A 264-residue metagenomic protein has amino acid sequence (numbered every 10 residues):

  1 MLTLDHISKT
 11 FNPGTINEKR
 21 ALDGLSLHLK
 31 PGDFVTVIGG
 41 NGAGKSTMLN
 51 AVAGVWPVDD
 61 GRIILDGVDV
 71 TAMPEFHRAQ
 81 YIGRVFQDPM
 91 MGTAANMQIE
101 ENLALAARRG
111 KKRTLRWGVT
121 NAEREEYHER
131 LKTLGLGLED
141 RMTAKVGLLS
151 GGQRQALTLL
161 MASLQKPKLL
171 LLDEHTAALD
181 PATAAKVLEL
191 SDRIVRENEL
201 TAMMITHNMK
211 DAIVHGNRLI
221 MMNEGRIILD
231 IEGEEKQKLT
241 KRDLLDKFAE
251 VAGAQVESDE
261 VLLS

Functional and structural regions predicted by a protein language model:
M1, T10-G24, P74: A short, flexible loop at the N-terminus of ABC-type nucleotide-binding domains that lies
T15, D69-G83, M91, R113-R116 (+2 more regions): ABC ATPase NBD coupling module
I38-G40: The feature captures the beta-strand-to-loop junction immediately N-terminal to the Walker
A53: Helix-to-loop junction immediately C-terminal to a conserved catalytic motif
G61-V68, L229-I231: Conserved ABC transporter NBD signature motif
A162-S163: ABC ATPase C-loop
T206-H207: H-loop/switch region of ABC-family ATPase nucleotide-binding domains
R226-E250: Conserved beta-strand-loop-alpha-helix hinge in the C-terminal portion of ABC ATPase nucleotide-binding domains
